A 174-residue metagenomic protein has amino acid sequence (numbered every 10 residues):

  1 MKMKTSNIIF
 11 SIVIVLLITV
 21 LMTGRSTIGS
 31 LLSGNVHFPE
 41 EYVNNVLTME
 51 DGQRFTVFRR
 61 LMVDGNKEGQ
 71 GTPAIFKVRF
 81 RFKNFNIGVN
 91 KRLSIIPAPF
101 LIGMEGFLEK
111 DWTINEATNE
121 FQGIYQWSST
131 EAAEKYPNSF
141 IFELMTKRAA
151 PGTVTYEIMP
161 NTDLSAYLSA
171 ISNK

Functional and structural regions predicted by a protein language model:
K4-L108, M159-K174: Short S/T/G/P-rich N-terminal loop/turn motif that feeds into the first structured element of a domain
V20, A74-F80, E109-F140: Short, well-ordered beta-strand segments in beta-rich or mixed alpha/beta enzyme and ligand-binding folds
E68, F100, T113-I114, T146-R148: Generic marker of residues within folded, mature protein domains
F100, M104, S139-L144: Conserved short hydrophobic interaction patches
E134, M145-T146: Exported/periplasmic cell-wall-interacting domains
T146-P160: Conserved short beta-strand edge segments in small beta-sheet-based binding/regulatory domains
